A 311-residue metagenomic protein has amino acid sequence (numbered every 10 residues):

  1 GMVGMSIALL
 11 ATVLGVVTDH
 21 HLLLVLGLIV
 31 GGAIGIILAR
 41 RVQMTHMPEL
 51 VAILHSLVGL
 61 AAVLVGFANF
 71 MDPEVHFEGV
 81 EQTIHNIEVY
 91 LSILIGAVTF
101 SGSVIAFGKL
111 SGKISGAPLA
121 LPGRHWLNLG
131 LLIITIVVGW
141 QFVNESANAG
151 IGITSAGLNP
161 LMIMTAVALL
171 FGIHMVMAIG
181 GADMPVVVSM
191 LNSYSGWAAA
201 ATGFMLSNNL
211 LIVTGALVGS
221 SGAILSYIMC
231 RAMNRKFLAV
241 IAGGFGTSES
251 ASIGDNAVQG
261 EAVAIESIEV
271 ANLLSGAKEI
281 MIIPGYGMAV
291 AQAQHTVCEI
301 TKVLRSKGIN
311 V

Functional and structural regions predicted by a protein language model:
G1-S6, L24-G27, H46-V58, P118-L129 (+1 more regions): Cytoplasmic-side transmembrane-helix entry/capping segments in multi-pass membrane proteins
T12-V25, I37-M47, V63-G79, V143-G150: Transmembrane alpha-helix boundary signature
G15-G32, H85-F100, T154-V167: Structural signature of hydrophobic alpha-helical transmembrane segments
A33-V51, S103-P118, F171-M184, S226-C230: C-terminal ends of transmembrane helices
A68-V80, V143-S155, V186, S193-V213: Transmembrane helix-loop junctions at the membrane interface of multipass transporters and ion channels
G180, Y194-L238: Mobile "lid/hinge" segments at catalytic clefts and subdomain interfaces of large enzymes
L217-A277: Membrane-interfacial segments at transmembrane helix termini in multi-pass membrane proteins
V258-V311: Structured cytosolic domains appended to multi-pass membrane proteins
